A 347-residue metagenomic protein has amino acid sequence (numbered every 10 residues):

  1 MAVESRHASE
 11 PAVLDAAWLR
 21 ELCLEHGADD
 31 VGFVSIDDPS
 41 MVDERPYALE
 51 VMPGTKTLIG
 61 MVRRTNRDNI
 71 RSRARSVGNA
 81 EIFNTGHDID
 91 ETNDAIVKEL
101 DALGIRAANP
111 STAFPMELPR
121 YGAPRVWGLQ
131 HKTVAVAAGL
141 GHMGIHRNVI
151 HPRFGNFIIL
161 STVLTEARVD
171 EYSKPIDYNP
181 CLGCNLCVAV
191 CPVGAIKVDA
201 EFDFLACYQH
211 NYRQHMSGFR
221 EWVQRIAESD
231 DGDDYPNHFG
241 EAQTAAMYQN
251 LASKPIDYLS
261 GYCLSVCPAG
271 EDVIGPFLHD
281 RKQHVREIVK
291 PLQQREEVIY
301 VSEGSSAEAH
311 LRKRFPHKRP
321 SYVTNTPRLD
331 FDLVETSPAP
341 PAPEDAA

Functional and structural regions predicted by a protein language model:
M1-H87, E91: Non-catalytic, usually N-terminal nucleic-acid engagement modules in DNA/RNA processing proteins
A17, E21, E25, A102 (+3 more regions): Polar/charged alpha-helical tracts
V42, N84-E271, G275-I288: Catalytic cores of enzyme domains
V51-M52, G128, F219, P291 (+1 more regions): Short alpha-helix boundary/capping motifs
A123, D280-R281, V285-L292, E297 (+1 more regions): Compact disulfide-stabilized, cysteine-rich extracellular microdomains and processed peptide cores in secreted proteins
A252-P255, G270, H279-D280, Q294-G304 (+1 more regions): Long, internal scaffold/assembly segments composed of regular secondary structure
R286-I288, L292, V301-H310: Short, C-terminally biased terminal segments at protein or domain edges
E303-P343: Long, compositionally biased charged/polar accessory segments in the mid-to-C-terminal portions of proteins
